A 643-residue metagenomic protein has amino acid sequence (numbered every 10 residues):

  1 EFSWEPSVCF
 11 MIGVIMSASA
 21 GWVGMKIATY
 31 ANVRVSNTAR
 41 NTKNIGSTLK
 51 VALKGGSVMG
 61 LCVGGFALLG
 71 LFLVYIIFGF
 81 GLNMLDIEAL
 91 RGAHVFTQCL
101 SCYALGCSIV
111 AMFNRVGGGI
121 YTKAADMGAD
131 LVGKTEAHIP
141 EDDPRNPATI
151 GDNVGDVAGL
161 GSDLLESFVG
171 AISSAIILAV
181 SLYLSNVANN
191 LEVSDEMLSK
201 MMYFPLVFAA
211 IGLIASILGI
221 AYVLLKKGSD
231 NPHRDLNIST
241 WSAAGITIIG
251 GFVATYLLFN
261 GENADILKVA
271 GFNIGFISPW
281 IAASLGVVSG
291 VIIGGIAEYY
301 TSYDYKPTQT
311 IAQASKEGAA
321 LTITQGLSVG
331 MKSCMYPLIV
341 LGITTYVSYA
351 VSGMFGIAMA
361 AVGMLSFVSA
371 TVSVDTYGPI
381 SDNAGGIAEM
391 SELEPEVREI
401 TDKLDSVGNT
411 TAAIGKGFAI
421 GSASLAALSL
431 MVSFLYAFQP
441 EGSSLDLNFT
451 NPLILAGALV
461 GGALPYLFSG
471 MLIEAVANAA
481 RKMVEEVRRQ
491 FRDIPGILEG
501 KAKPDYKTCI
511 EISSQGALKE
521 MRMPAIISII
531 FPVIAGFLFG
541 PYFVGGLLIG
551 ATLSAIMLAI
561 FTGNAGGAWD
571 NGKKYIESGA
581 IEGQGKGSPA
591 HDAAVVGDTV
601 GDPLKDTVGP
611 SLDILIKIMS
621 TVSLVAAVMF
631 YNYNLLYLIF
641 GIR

Functional and structural regions predicted by a protein language model:
E1-R643: Hydrophobic packing and interface segments
